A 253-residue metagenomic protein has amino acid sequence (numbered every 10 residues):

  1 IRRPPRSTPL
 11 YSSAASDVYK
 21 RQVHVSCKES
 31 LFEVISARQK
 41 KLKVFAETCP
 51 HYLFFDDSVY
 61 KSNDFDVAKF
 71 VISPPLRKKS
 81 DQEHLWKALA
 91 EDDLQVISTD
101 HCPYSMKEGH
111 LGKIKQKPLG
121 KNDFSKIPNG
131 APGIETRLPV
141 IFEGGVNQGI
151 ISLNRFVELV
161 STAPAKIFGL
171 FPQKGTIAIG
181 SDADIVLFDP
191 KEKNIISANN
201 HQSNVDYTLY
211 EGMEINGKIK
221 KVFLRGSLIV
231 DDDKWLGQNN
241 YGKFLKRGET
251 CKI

Functional and structural regions predicted by a protein language model:
I1-A15, Y19: Single conserved hydrophobic/aromatic residue that forms the stacking wall/gate of nucleotide- or nucleobase-binding
S12-S16, V67-F70, V96-I97, P103-K191: His/Asp/Glu-enriched, well-ordered alpha-helical/loop segment that forms or immediately abuts the divalent-metal
Q22, V44-E47, I97-T99: Hydrophobic faces of well-ordered beta-strands that scaffold small-molecule active sites in alpha/beta enzyme cores
V25, C49-L53, D100-C102: Active-site beta-loop-alpha junctions enriched in small/polar residues
E29-V34: Catalytic cores of alpha/beta
F45-Y60: Glycine-rich, aromatic-flanked loop segments that form ligand/cofactor-binding clefts across common enzyme folds
V67-S98: A conserved active-site cap/scaffold subdomain adjacent to cofactor or substrate pockets
L111, K115-K126, I179-L245: C-terminal cap of metal-dependent C-N hydrolases
